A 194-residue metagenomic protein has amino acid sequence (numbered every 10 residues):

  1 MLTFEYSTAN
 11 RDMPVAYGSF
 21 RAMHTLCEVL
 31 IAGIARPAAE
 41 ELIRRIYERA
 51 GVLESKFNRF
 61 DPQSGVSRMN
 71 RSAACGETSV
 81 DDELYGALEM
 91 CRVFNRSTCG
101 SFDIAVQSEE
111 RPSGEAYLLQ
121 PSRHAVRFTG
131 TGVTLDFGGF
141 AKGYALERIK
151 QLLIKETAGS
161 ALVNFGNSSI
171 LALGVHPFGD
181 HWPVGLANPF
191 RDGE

Functional and structural regions predicted by a protein language model:
M1-E194: Mature catalytic core of soluble alpha/beta enzymes
